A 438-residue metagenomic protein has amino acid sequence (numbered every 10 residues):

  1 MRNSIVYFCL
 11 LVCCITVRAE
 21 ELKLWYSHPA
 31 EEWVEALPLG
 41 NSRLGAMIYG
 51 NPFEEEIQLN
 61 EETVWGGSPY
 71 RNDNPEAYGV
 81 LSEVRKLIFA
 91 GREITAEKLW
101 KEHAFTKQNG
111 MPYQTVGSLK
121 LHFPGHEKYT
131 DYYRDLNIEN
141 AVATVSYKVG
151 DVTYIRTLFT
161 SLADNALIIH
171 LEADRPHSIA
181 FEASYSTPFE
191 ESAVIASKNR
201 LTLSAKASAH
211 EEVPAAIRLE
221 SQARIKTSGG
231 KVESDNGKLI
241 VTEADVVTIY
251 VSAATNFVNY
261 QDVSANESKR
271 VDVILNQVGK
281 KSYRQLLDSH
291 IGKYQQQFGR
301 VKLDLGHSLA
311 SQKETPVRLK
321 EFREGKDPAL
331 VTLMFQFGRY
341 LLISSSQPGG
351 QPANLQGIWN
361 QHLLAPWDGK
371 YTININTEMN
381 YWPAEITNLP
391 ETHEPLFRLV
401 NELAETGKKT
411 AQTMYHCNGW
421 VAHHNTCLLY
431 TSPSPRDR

Functional and structural regions predicted by a protein language model:
M1-E20: Bacterial Sec-dependent N-terminal signal peptides
L11-C14, Q312, T431: Low-complexity, intrinsically disordered/propeptide-like segments
E20-L429: Aromatic-residue-lined binding/catalytic grooves and analogous aromatic/hydrophobic interfacial grooves in multimeric
Y430-D437: Conserved small/polar residues in nucleotide/adenosyl-binding loops
